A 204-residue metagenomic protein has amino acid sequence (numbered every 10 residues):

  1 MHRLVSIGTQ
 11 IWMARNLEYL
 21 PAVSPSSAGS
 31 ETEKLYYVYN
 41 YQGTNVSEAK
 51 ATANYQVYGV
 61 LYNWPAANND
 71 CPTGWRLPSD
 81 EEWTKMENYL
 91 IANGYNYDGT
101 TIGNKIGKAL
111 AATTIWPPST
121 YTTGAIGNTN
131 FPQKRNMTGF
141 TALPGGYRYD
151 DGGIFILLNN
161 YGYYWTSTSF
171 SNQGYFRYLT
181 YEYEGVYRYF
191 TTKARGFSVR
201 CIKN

Functional and structural regions predicted by a protein language model:
M1-N204: Conserved positions within compact, well-structured domain cores
